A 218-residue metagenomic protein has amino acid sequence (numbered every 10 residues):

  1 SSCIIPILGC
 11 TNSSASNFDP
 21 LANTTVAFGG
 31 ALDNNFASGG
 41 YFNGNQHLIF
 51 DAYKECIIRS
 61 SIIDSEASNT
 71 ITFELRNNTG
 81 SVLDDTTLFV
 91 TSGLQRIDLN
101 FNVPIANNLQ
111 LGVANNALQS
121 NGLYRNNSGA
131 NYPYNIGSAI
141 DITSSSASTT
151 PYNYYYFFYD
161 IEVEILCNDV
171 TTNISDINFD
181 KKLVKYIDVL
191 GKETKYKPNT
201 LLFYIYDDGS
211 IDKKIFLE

Functional and structural regions predicted by a protein language model:
S1, S16-T24: Extracellular, cysteine-rich, disulfide-stabilized repeat modules with beta-strand cores
I5-S13, T24-Q46, D160-E193: Residue-level detector of functionally pivotal "anchor" positions at catalytic/ligand-binding pockets or at interdomain
Y41-A52, Q95-I97: Short beta-strands within extracellular/lumenal beta-sheet-rich domains
A52-S60: Extended extracellular/luminal ectodomain segments enriched in beta-structured repeat modules
I62-E66: Solvent-exposed strand-to-loop "edge" motifs in beta-rich extracellular domains
S68-P133: Aromatic- and Gly/Pro-enriched, solvent-exposed loop/edge beta-strand patches characteristic of beta-rich domains
I71-L88, T171-E218: C-terminal outer-membrane/trafficking sorting elements
N108-N168: Short, surface-exposed beta-strand/loop patches at domain edges that form aromatic-rich interfacial subsites
